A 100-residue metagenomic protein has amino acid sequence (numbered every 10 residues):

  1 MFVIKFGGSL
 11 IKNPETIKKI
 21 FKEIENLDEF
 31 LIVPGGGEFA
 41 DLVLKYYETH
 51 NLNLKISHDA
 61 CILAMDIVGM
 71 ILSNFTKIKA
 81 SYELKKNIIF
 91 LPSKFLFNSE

Functional and structural regions predicted by a protein language model:
M1-E100: Nucleotide/pyrophosphate-binding catalytic subdomain
